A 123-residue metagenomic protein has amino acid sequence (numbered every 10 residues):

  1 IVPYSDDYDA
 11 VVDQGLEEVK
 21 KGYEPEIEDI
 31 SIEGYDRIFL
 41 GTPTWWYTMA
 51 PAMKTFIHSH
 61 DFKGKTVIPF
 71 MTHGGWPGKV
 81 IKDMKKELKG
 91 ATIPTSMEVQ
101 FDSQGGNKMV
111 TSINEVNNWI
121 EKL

Functional and structural regions predicted by a protein language model:
I1-G41, Y47-M49, K54, H58 (+2 more regions): N-terminal beta1-alpha1-beta2 submodule of the flavodoxin-like/Rossmannoid cofactor-binding fold
I32, H58-G64, E87-K89: Short, conserved loop/helix-junction motifs that constitute active-site signature segments in enzyme catalytic cores
R37-T42, V67-M71: Short glycine-rich or small-residue beta-strand-to-loop segments that form or flank ligand, phosphate, metal/Fe-S
K54-S59, I81, K85: Short amphipathic alpha-helical segments and helix-helix/interface helices
I68-V110: Short, glycine-/small-residue-rich phosphate/pyrophosphate-handling segment
